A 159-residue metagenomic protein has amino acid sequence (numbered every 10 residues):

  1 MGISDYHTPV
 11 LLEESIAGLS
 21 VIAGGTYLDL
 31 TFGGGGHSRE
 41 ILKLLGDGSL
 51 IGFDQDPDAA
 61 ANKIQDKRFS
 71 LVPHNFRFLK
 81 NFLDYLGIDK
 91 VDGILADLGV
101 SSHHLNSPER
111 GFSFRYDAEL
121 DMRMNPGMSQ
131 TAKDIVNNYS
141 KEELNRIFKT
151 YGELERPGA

Functional and structural regions predicted by a protein language model:
M1-A159: S-adenosyl-L-methionine-dependent methyltransferase catalytic core, i.e., the SAM/SAH-binding region
